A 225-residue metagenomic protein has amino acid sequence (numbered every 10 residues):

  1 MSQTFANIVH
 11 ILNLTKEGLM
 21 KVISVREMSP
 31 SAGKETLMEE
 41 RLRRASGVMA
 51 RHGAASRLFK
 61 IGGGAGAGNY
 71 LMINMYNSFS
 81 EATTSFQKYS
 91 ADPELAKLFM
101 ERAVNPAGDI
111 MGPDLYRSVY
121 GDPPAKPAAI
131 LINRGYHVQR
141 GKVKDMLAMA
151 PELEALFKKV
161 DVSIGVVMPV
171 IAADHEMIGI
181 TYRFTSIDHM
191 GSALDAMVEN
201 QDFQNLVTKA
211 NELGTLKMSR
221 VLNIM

Functional and structural regions predicted by a protein language model:
F5-M225: Short S/T/G/P-rich N-terminal loop/turn motif that feeds into the first structured element of a domain
